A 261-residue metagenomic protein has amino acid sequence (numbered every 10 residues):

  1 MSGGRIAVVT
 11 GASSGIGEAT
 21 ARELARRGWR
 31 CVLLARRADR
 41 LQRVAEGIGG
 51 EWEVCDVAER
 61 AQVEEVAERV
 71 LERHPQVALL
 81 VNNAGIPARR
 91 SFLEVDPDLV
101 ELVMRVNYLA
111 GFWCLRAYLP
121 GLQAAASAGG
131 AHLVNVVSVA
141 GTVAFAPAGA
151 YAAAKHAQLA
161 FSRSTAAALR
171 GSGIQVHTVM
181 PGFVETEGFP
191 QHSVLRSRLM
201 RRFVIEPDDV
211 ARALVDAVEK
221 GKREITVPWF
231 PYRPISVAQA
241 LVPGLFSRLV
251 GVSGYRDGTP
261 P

Functional and structural regions predicted by a protein language model:
S13-S14: Conserved glycine-rich cofactor-binding loop
R27-V44: Conserved glycine-rich Rossmann-like NAD(P)H-binding loop of the short-chain dehydrogenase/reductase
C55-E65, P97: The beta1-alpha1 cofactor-binding region of Rossmann-like NAD(H)/NADP(H)-dependent oxidoreductases
S91-F92, D96-L102: Substrate-binding pocket helix/loop in short-chain dehydrogenase/reductase
L115, A154: Active-site helix of classical SDR
S138: Residue(s) in the substrate-gating loop at a strand-loop-helix junction that position the organic substrate next
T178, R198-R233: C-terminal helical subdomain
